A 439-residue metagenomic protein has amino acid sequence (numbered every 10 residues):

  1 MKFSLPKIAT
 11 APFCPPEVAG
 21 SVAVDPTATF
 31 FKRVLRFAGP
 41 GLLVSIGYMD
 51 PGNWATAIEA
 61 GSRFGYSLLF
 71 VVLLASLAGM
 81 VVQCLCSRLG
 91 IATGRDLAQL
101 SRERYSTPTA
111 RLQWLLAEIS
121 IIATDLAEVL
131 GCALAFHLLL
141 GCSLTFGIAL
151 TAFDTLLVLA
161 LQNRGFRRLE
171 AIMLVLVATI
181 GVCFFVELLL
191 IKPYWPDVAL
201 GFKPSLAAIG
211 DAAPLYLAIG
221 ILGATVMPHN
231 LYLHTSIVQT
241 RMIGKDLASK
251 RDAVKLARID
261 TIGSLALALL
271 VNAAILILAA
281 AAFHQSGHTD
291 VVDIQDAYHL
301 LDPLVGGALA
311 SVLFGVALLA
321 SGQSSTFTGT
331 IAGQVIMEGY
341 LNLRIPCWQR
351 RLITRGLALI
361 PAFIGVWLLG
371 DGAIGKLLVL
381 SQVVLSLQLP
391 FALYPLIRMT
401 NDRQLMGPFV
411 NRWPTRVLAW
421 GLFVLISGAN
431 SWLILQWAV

Functional and structural regions predicted by a protein language model:
E17-V22, T56-G61, C84-T109, L134 (+3 more regions): Flexible loop linkers connecting adjacent transmembrane helices in multi-pass alpha-helical membrane transporters
V44, V71-R104, Q113-I119, S324: Juxtamembrane transmembrane-helix boundary signature
M80-A92, V238-A248, A266-D296: Extracellular/periplasmic helix-exit of transmembrane alpha-helices
P108-A110, T145-I148, S311, G315 (+2 more regions): Loop-to-transmembrane helix boundary motifs in multi-pass membrane proteins
W114-E118, L139-L161, T179-C183, W348-I364 (+1 more regions): Transmembrane alpha-helical segments of multi-pass small-molecule transport proteins
L150-T151, L161-I191, L389, N411-R416 (+1 more regions): Membrane-interface loop-to-helix entry segments
T155, V177-L206, L215-S236, L396-Q404 (+1 more regions): Hydrophobic alpha-helical segments and their helix-loop junctions in multi-pass secondary transporters
I172, W348-G356, L377-I426, N430: C-terminal membrane-solvent junction of multi-pass transporters and transport-like membrane proteins
